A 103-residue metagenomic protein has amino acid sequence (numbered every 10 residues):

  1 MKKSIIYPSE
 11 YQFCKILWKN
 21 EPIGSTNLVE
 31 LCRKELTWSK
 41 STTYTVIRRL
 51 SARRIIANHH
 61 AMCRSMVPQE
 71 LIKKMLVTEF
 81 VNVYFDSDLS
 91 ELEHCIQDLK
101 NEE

Functional and structural regions predicted by a protein language model:
M1-I16, L71-I72: Short alpha-helical segments that sit at the start of domains
I6-S9, P22, F85: Short helix-coil-helix linker/hinge
L17-E21: Short helix-to-turn junction characteristic of helix-turn-helix DNA-binding domains, especially the helix
P22-C32: Short acidic, hydrophobic short linear motifs in intrinsically disordered regions
Y44-R48: Short, hydrophobic-biased segments on the C-terminal half of alpha helices that form "recognition helices"
S51-A61: A short, conserved structural fragment
A61-P68: Minor-groove-contacting beta-hairpin "wing" of winged helix-turn-helix DNA-binding domains
M75-E103: Amphipathic alpha-helical dimerization/coiled-coil segments that flank or bridge DNA-binding/regulatory modules
